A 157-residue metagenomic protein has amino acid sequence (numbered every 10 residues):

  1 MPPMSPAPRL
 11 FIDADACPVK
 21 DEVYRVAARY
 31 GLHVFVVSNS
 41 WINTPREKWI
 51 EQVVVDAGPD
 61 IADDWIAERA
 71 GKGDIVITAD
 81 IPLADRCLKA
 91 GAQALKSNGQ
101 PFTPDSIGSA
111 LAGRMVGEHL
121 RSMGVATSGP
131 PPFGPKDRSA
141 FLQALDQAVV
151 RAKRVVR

Functional and structural regions predicted by a protein language model:
P2-R157: Nuclease catalytic cores that cleave nucleic-acid phosphodiester bonds, predominantly acidic two-metal-ion
